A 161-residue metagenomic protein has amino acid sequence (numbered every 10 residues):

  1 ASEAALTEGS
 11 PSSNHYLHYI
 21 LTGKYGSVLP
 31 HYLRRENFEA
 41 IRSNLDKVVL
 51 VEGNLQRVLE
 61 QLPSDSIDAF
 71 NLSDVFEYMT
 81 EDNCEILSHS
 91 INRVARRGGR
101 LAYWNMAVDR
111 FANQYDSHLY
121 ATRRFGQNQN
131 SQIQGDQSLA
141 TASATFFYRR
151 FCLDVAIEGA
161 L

Functional and structural regions predicted by a protein language model:
A1-S43, I157-A160: Class I S-adenosyl-L-methionine-dependent methyltransferase module
G53-N71: A short acidic, Gly/Pro-enriched loop at the edge of an enzyme's catalytic core that lines a small-molecule cofactor
I67-D82: A short SAM/SAH-binding and catalytic strip from SAM-dependent methyltransferases
A69-N71, A95-R110: Conserved beta-strand signature within the Rossmann-like core of class I S-adenosyl-L-methionine
N83-G98: A short glycine-rich, Lys/Arg-flanked "PGG" loop and its adjoining helix->strand segment in the class I
A102-I133: Conserved class I S-adenosyl-L-methionine
R123-L161: Core SAM-dependent methyltransferase catalytic element
